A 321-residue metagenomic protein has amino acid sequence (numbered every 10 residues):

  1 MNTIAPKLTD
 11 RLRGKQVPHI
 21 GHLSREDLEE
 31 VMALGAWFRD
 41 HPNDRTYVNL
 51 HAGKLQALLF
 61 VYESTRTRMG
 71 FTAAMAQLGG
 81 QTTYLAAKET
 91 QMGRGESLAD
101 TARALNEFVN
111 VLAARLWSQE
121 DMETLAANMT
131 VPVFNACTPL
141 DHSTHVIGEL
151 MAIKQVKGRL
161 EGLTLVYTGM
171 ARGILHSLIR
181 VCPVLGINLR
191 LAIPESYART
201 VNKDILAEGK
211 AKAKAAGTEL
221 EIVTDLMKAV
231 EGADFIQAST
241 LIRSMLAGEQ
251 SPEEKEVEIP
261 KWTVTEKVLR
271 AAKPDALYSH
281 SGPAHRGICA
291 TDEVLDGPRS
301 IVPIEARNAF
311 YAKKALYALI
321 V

Functional and structural regions predicted by a protein language model:
M1-M69, A73: Positively charged, low-complexity intrinsically disordered leader regions
L55-F108: Active-site cofactor/substrate anionic-group-binding motifs, chiefly glycine- and Lys/Arg-rich phosphate-binding loops
V61-A74, Q155-S239, S244: Glycine-rich phosphate/diphosphate-binding loop of Rossmann-like nucleotide-binding domains
L78, F108, N128-T130, L185 (+2 more regions): Short, structured coil segments at secondary-structure junctions
A102-R103, N110-V181, H280: Anion-binding alpha/beta catalytic cores of soluble intermediary-metabolism enzymes, centered on
A211-E293: Rossmann-like adenosine-cofactor binding region
D275-V321: Adenosine-phosphate binding glycine-rich loop
